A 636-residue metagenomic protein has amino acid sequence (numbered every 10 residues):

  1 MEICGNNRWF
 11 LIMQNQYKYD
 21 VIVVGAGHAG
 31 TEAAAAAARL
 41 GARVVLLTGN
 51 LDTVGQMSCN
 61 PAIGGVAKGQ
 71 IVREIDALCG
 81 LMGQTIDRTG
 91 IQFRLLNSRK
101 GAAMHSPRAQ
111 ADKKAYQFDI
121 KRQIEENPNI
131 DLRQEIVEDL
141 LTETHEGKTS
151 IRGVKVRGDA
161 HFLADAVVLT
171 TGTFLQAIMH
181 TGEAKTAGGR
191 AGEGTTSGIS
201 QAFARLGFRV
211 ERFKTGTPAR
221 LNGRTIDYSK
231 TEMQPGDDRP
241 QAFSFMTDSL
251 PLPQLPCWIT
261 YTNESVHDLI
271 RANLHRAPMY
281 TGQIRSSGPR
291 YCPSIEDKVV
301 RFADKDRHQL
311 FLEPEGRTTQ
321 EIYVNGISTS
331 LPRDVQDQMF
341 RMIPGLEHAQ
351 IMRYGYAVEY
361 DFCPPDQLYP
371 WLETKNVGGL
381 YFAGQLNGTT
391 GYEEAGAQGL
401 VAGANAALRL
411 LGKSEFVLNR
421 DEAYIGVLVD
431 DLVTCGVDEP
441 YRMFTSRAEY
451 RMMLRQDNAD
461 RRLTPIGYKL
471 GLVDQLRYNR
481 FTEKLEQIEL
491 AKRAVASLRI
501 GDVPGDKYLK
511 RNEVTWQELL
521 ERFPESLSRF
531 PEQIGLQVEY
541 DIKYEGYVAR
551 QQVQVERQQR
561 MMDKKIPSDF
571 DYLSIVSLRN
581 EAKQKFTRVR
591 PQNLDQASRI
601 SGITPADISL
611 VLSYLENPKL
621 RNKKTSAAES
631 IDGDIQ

Functional and structural regions predicted by a protein language model:
N15-A29: Beta1/beta-strand and adjacent pyrophosphate-binding region of the FAD-binding site in flavoprotein oxidoreductases
Y17-K18, A35-L141, T170-R190, G194 (+4 more regions): Conserved N-terminal/central alpha/beta ligand/cofactor-binding core
Y17-Y19, R157-A166: Core beta-strand elements of the Rossmann-like FAD/NAD(P) dinucleotide-binding domain in flavoenzyme oxidoreductases
V24, H161-G172: Short hydrophobic core segments
N50, S200-D337, G345, T434-N512: An anion/pyrophosphate-binding glycine-rich loop and adjacent beta-alpha core in soluble alpha-beta enzymes
L141-H161: Conserved beta-strand-loop-beta-strand element in the redox core of flavoprotein oxidoreductases
Y323-T389, V417-D430, P531-K585, R590: A glycine-rich dinucleotide-binding beta-alpha-beta segment and adjacent secondary-structure elements that constitute
R447, T464-D607, S613-R621, I631 (+1 more regions): Extended, charge-enriched "interface" segments that sit outside catalytic cores
